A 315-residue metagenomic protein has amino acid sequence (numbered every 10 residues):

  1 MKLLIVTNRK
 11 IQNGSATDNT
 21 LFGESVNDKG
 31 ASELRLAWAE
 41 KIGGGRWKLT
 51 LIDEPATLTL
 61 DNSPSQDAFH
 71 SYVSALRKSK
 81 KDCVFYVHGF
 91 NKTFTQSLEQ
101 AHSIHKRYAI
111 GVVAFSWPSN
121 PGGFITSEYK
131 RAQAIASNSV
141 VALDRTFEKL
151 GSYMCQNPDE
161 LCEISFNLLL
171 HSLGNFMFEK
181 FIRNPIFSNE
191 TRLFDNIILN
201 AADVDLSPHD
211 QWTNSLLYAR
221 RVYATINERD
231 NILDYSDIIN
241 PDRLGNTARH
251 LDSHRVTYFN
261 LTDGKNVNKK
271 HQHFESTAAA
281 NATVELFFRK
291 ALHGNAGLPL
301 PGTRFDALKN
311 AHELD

Functional and structural regions predicted by a protein language model:
M1-L60, V73, R77-K78, L98-I164 (+1 more regions): Lipolytic serine-hydrolase domain surface
Q66-Y72: Pre-active-site segment of Zn-dependent metallo-hydrolases
D82: Alpha/beta-hydrolase fold active-site loops
F85-G89, H171: The conserved beta1-alpha1 loop
G89-F90, W117: Beta-hairpin (beta-strand-turn-beta-strand) motif
N91-S97: Short substrate-entry loop that stabilizes the transition state in hydrolases
K92, N175, V204: Active-site micro-motifs of SAM-dependent methyltransferase domains
L143, L169-G174, F178: Gly/Ala-rich beta-loop-alpha elbow adjacent to hydrolase catalytic centers
